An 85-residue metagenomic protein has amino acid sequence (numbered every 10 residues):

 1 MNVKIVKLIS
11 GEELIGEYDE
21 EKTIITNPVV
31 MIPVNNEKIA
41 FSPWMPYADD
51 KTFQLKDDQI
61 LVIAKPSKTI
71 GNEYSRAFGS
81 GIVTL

Functional and structural regions predicted by a protein language model:
M1-L85: Conserved RNA-binding domains used in RNP assembly and mRNA/RNA metabolism
